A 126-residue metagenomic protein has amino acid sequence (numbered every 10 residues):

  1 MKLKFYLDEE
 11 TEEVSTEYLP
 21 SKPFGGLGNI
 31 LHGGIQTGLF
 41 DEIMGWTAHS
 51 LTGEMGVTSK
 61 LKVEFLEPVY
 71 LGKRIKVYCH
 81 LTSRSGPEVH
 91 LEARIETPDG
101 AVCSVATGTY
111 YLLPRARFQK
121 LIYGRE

Functional and structural regions predicted by a protein language model:
M1, V57-S59, I75, V89 (+1 more regions): Hydrophobic core residues within well-ordered beta-strands of beta-rich domains
M1-E17, S21-K22, E126: Non-catalytic linker/capping segments at the edges of enzyme domains
Y6, E17-L19, K62-E64, Y78-H80 (+2 more regions): Residue-level recognition of well-ordered beta-strand positions that form the cores of beta-sheet-rich folds across
E10-T11, G25-N29, D41-I43, M55-K60 (+1 more regions): Short acidic/polar alpha-helix capping motifs at helix-coil junctions
S15-L39: A conserved, well-ordered hydrophobic junction motif at loop->secondary-structure transitions
G26-N29, G33-G34, G45, G72 (+1 more regions): Glycine-centered flexibility sites
E42-Y78: Hydrophobic beta-strand-centered segment that forms part of the acyl-chain substrate-binding groove
V69-L71, T82-E126: HotDog/MaoC-like acyl-thioester-processing domains
